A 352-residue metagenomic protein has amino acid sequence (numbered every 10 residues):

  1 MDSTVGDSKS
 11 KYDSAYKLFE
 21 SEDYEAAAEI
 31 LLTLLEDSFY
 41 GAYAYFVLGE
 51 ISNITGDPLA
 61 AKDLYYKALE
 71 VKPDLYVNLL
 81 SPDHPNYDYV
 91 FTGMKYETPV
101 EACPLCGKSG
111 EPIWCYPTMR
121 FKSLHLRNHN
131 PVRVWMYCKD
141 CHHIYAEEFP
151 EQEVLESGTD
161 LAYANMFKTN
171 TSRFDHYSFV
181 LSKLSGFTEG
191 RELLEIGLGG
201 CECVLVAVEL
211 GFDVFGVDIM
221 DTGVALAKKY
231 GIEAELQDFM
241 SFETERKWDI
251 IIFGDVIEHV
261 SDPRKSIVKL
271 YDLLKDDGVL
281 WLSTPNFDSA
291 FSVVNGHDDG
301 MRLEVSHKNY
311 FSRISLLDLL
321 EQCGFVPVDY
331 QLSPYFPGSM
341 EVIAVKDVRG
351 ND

Functional and structural regions predicted by a protein language model:
K9, Y16-F19, Y43, D74-G254 (+3 more regions): Conserved N-terminal segment of class I S-adenosyl-L-methionine
T98, F253, V260-D352: S-adenosyl-L-methionine-dependent methyltransferase catalytic module, highlighting the catalytic core
